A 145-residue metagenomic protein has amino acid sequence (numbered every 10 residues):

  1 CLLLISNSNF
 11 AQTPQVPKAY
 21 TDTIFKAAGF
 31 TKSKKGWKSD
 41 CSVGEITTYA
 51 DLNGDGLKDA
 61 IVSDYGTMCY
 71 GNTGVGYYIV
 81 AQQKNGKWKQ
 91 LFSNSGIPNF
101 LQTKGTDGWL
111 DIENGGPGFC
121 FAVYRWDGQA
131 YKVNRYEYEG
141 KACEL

Functional and structural regions predicted by a protein language model:
L2-N9: Hydrophobic h-region of N-terminal signal peptides that target proteins for export in Gram-negative bacteria
N9-A50, E144-L145: Terminal domain-start segments
A11-T23, L101-L145: Acidic, small-residue rich beta-repeat scaffolds with periodic aromatic anchors
W37-S39, T67-N72: Short consensus segments that form the blades of beta-propeller domains, in both extracellular/periplasmic
V43-L52, G96-D111: Beta-propeller blade termini
G54-Y65, T106-N114: Acidic/hydrophobic-patterned starts of short beta strands in beta-sheet-rich repeat architectures
Y70-V75, P117: Short, solvent-exposed loop/turn segments at conserved positions within beta-propeller repeat blades
Y78-Q82: Beta-propeller blade signature
